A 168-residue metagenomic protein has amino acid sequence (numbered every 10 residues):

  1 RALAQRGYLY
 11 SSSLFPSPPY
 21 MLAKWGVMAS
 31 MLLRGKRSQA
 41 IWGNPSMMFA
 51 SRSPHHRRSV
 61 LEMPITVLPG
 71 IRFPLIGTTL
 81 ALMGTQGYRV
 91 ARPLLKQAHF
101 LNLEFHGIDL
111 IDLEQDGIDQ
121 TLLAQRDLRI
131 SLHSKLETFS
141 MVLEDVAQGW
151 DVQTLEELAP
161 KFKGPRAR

Functional and structural regions predicted by a protein language model:
R1-E104: Active-site-adjacent pocket scaffolds in enzyme catalytic domains
Y10, G77, A81-R168: C-terminal domain-boundary segment and adjacent tail
